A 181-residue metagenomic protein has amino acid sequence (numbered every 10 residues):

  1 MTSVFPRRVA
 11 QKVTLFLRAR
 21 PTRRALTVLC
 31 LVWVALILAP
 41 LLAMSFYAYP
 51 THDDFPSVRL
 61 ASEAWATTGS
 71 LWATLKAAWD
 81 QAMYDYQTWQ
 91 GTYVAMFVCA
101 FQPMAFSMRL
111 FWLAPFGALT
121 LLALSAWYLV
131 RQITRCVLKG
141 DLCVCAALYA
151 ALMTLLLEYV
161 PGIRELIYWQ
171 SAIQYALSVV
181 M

Functional and structural regions predicted by a protein language model:
M1-L38: Start-transfer (signal-anchor) and selected internal transmembrane alpha helices of multi-pass inner/ER membrane
A25, F106-A114, G140-L148: Membrane-interface starts of transmembrane alpha-helices
V32-L41, A123, Y149-E158: Hydrophobic core of alpha-helical transmembrane segments in multi-pass integral membrane proteins
M44-A64, L71-L75, Y86-V98: Extracytoplasmic catalytic/substrate-binding loops of multi-pass membrane glycan-assembly enzymes
Q81-R109, L113-F116: Short hydrophobic/aromatic helix or loop-helix immediately within or flanking a transmembrane segment in polytopic
Y93-V94, L113, G117-S125, A172-M181: Membrane-embedded alpha-helical segments of multi-pass membrane proteins, especially the transmembrane helices
F116-G140: Transmembrane-helix motifs of polytopic, lipid-linked glycan transferases
D141-M181: Membrane-interface micro-motifs in multi-pass membrane enzymes
